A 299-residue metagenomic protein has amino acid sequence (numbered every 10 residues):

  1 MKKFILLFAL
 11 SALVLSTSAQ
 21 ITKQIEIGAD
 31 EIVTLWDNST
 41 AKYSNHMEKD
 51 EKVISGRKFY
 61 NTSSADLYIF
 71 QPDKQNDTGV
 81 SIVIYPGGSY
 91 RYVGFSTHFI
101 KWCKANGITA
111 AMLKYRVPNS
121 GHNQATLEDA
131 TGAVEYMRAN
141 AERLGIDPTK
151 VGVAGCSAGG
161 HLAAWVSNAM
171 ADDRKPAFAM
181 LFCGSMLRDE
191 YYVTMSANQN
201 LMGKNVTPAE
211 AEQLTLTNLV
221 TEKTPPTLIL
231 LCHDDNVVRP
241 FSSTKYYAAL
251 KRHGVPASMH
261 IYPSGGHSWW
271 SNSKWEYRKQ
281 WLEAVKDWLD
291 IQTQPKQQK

Functional and structural regions predicted by a protein language model:
I21-N76: N-terminal cap/lid segment of alpha/beta-hydrolase-fold proteins
V53-I54, G184-L219, P225: Mobile cap/lid helix-loop segments that gate and shape the active-site cleft of serine hydrolases
T78-G87: Short beta-strand element of the alpha/beta-hydrolase
Y92-F95, F99, A111-P148, N272-Q280: Catalytic nucleophile-loop/oxyanion-hole region of alpha/beta-hydrolase and closely related hydrolase-like folds
G132-A197, A211: Primarily recognizes the serine-hydrolase "nucleophile elbow" in alpha/beta-hydrolase and SGNH/GDSL folds
I229-L231, D235: Short beta-strand/loop motif that positions the catalytic acidic residue of the alpha/beta-hydrolase fold
N236-S242: Conserved alpha/beta-hydrolase "acid-adjacent" motif
T244-K299: C-terminal catalytic histidine-bearing segment of alpha/beta-hydrolase fold enzymes
